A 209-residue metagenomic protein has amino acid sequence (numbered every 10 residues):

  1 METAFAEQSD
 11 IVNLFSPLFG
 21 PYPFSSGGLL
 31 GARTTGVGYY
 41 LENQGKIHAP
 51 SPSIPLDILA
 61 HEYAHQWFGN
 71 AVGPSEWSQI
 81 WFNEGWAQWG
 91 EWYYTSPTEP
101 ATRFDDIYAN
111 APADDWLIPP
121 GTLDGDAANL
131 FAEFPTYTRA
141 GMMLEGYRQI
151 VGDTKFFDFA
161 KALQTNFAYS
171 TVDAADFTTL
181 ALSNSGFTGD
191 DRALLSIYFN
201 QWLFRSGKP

Functional and structural regions predicted by a protein language model:
M1-Q79: Juxtacatalytic substrate-recognition/specificity segment
M1-T3, H48, E76-W77, A128-E133 (+2 more regions): Second-shell loop/turn segments in exported
S9-V12, K46, A60-H61, E84 (+5 more regions): Extracytoplasmic/secreted envelope proteins and their assembly/folding machinery, especially bacterial periplasmic
I11-P21, Y39-N43, I47, P52 (+2 more regions): Post-HExxH zinc-binding segment in Zn-dependent metallohydrolases
F19-P23, W67-A71, S75-E76, G90-T98 (+6 more regions): A generic secondary-structure signal for well-formed alpha-helical elements
G20-G27, Q44, A64, E99-P100 (+3 more regions): Loop/turn elements at helix/coil->beta-strand transitions in domains of secreted/extracellular proteins
A113-M142: Metalloprotease/metallohydrolase-associated module, dominated by Zn2+-dependent proteases
E133-P209: Amphipathic alpha-helical substructures
